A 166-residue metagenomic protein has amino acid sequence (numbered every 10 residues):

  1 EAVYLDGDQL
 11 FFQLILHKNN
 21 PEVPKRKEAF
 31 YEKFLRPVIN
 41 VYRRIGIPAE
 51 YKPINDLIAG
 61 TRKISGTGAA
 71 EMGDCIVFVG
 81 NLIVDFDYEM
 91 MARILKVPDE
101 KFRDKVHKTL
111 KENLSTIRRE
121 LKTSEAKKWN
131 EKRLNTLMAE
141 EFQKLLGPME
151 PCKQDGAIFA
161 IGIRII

Functional and structural regions predicted by a protein language model:
E1-A2, T67-A69: Catalytic micro-motifs at enzyme active sites that drive phosphoryl/nucleotidyl and oxygen chemistry
E1-E22: A glycine-rich, hydrophobic loop/mini-helix early in the fold
Q13-L16, R26-V41: A generic, well-ordered mixed alpha/beta core segment in the N-terminal half of proteins
E22, L35-P48, K63, A70-I166: Long, positively charged amphipathic alpha-helical accessory segments at protein N-termini or as interdomain linkers
A59-G60: Structural motif
